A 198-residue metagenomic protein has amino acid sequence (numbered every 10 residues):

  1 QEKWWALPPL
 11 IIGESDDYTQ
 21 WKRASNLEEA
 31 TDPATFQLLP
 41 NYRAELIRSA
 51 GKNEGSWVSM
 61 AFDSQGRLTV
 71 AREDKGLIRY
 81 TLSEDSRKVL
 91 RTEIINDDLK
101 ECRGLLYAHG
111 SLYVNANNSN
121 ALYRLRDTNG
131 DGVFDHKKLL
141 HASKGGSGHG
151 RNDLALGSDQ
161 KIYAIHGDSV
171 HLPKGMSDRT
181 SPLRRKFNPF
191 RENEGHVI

Functional and structural regions predicted by a protein language model:
Q1-I198: Beta-propeller domains with acidic blade repeats across secreted/periplasmic ectodomains and cytosolic WD/CNH propellers
